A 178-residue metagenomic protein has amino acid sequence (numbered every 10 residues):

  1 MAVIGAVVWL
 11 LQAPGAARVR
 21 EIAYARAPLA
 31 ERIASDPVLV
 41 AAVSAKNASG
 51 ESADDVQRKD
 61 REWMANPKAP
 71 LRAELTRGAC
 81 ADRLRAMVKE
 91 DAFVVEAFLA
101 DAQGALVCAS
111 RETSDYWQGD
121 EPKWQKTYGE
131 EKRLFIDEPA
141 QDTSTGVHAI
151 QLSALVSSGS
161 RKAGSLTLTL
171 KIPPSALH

Functional and structural regions predicted by a protein language model:
L10-A69, F93, L134-F135: Juxtamembrane extracytoplasmic/periplasmic/luminal helical "stalk" adjacent to the first N-terminal
E62, A105-S110: Amphipathic coiled-coil signal-relay and dimerization helices
A69-L84, E112-A140: Extracytoplasmic/periplasmic sensor domains and loops in membrane signaling proteins
L71-V95, P122, L170-H178: Solvent-exposed, extracytoplasmic
M87-A92, S114-D115, D142-H148: Short loop/turn motifs at secondary-structure junctions and domain boundaries
V94-E96, Q151-L152: Short loop/turn microsegments at loop-to-beta-strand junctions
E96-A102: Short hydrophobic alpha-helical segments used for membrane anchoring or interfacial signaling
A109, V147-H178: Conserved beta-strands of PAS-like sensory domains
